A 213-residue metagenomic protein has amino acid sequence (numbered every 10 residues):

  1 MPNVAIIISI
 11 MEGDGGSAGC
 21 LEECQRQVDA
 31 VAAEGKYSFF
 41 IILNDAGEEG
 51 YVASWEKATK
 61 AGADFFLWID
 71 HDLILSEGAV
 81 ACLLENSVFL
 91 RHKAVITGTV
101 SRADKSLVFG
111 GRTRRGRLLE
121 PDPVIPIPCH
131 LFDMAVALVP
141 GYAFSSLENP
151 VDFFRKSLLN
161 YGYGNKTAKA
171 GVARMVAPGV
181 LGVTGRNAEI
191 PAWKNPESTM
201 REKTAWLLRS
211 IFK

Functional and structural regions predicted by a protein language model:
G13-D29: Short, well-formed alpha-helical segments that are part of the catalytic scaffolds of diverse glycosyltransferases
V52-F65: Active-site nucleotide-sugar/metal-binding loop of Leloir-type enzymes
D64-I74: Short beta-strand-to-loop acidic/aromatic patch adjacent to the donor-nucleotide binding site
V80-V95: Conserved donor-nucleotide/metal-binding helix-loop-beta segment in metal-dependent transferases, i.e., the alpha-helix
I96-F109: Short beta-strand-to-loop element that shapes/binds the nucleotide-sugar donor at the catalytic cleft/hinge
L119-V139: A recurrent flexible, glycine/aromatic-enriched loop bordering the glycosyltransferase active site that acts as
A143-L147, F153-P178: A short, conserved alpha-helix in the catalytic core of glycosyltransferases
N165, K169, A173-K213: Active-site-adjacent helix/loop segment of glycosyltransferases that harbors family-specific signature motifs
